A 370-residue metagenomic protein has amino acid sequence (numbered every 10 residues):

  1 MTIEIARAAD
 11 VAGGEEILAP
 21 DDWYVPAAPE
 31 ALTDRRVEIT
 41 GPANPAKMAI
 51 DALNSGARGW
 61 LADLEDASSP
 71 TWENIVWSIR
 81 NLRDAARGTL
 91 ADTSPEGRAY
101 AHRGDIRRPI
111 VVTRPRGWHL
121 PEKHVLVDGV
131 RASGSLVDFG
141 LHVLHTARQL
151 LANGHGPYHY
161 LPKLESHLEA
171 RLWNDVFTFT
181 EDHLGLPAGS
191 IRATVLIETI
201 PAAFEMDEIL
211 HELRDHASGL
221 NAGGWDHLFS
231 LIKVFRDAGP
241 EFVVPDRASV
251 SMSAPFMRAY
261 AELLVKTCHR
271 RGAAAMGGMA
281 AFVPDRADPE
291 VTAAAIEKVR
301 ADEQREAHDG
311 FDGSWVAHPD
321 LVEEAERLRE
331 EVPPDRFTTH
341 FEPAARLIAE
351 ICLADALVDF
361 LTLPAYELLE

Functional and structural regions predicted by a protein language model:
I5-V25, P29-E30, I39-N44, M48-L53 (+3 more regions): Conserved alpha/beta-domain cores
G56: Conserved functional loop/turn residues at catalytic and ligand-binding sites
W72, V76-T89: Active-site-surrounding "flap" and adjacent substrate/cofactor-binding loops of secreted or lumenal enzymes, prototyped
